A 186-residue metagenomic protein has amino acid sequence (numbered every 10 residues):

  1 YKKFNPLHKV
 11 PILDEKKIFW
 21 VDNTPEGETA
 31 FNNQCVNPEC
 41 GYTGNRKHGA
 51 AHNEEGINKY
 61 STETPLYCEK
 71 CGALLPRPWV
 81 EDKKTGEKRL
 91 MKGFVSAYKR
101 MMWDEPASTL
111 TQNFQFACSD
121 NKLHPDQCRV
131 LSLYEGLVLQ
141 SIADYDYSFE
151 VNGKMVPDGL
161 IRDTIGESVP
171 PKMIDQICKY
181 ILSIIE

Functional and structural regions predicted by a protein language model:
Y1-E186: C-terminal target-recognition/interaction regions appended to catalytic cores
